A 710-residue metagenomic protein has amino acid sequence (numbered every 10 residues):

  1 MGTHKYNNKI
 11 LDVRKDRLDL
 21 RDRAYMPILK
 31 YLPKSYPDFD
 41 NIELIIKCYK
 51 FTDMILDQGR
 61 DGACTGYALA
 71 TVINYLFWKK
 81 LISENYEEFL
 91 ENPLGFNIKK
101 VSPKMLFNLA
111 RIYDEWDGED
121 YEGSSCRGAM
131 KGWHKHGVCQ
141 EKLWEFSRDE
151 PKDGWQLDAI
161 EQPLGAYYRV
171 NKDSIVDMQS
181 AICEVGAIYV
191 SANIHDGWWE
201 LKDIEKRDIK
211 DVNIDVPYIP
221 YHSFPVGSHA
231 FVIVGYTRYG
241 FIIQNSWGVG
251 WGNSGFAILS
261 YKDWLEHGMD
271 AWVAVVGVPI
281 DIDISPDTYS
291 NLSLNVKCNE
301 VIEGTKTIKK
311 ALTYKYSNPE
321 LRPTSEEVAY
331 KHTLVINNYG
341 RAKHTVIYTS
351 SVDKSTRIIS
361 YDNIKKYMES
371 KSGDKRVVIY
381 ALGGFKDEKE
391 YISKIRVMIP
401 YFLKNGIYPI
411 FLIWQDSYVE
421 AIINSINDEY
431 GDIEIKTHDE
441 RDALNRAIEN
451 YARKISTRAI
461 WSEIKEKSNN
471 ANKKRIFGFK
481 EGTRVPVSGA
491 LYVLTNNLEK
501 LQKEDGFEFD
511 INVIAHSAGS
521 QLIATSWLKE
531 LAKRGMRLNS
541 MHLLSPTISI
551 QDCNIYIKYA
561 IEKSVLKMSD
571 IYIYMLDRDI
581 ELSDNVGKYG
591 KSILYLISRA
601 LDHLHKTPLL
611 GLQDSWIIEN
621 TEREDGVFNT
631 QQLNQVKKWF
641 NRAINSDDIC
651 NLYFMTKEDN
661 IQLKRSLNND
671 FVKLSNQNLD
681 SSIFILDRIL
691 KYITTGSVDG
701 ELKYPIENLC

Functional and structural regions predicted by a protein language model:
M1-C48, G277-E303: N-terminal zymogen propeptides
G2-N8, A70-N74, M105-Q244, V249-C298: Predominantly the structural core of cysteine protease catalytic domains
C48-V101, M105, Y113, Y121-K135: Active-site-adjacent structural elements in enzyme catalytic domains
S223-P225, V232-Y236, G240-D270, L403 (+1 more regions): Extended hydrophobic/aromatic segments used for targeting, binding, or gating
I302-S350, D416-E420, D428-D510, W527-C710: Lipolytic serine-hydrolase domain surface
Y367-E434, D439: Short, surface-exposed "cap/lid" segments of acyl-processing enzymes
I379-G383, H516, S545: The conserved beta1-alpha1 loop
V513-A515, G519, I523: Gly/Ala-rich beta-loop-alpha elbow adjacent to hydrolase catalytic centers
